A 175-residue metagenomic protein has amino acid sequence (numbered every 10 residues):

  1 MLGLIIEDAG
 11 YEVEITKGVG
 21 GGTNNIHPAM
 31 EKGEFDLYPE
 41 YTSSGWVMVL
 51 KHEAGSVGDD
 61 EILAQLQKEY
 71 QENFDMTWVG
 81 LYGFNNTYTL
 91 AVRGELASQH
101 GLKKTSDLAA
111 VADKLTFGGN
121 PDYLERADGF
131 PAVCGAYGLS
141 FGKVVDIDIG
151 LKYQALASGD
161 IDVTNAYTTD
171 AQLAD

Functional and structural regions predicted by a protein language model:
M1-L4, D8-A29, E34-Y41: Extracytoplasmic small-molecule ligand-binding "clamshell" domains of the periplasmic binding protein/Venus flytrap
I5, N24-F35, K51, P131-A136 (+1 more regions): Short helices/loops that flank or line small-molecule/ion binding pockets
E7-V19, D113-T116, C134-I147: A local structural motif
E14-P28, G45, P121, G142-Q154: Short helix-initiation/N-cap motifs at beta->coil->alpha
L37, S43-V47, F84, E95-S98 (+2 more regions): Solvent-exposed loop/turn segments at secondary-structure junctions within structured extracellular/periplasmic domains
T42-A54, I62-K68, Q154-D175: A ligand-binding cleft/hinge motif common to bilobed small-molecule-binding domains
D60-T116: A conserved helix-loop-strand patch within extracytoplasmic ligand-binding domains of the periplasmic binding
L124-A132: Secondary-structure junction motif
